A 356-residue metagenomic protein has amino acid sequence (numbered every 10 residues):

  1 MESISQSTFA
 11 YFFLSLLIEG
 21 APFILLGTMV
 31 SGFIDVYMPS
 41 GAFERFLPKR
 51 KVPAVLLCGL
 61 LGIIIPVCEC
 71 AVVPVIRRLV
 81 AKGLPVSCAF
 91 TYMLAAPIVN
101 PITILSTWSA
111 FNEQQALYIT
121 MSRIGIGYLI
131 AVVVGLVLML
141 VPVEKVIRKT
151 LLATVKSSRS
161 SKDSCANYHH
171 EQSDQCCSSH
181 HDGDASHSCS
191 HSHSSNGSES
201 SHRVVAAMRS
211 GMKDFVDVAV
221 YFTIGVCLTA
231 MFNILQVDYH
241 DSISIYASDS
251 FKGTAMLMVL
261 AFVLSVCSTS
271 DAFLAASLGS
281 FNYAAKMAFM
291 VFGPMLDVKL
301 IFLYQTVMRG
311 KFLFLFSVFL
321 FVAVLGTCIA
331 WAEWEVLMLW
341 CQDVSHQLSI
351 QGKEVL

Functional and structural regions predicted by a protein language model:
E2-P74, H202-F262, A272, L337-L348: Membrane-embedded alpha-helical segments and adjacent helix-loop junctions characteristic of multi-pass solute
P22, L26, P39, E69-V73 (+5 more regions): Alpha-helical transmembrane segments and their lipid-water interface positions in multi-pass membrane proteins
L25-L26, L56, F90, L117-G125 (+5 more regions): Hydrophobic alpha-helical transmembrane segments
S31, D35, I65, I126 (+5 more regions): Alpha-helical transmembrane segments of multipass membrane proteins
M38-P39, A110-E113, L138-P142, Q236-V237 (+2 more regions): Short helix-capping/hinge motifs at transmembrane helix termini and TM-loop junctions
P48-K49, A54, A116-G183, H187 (+1 more regions): Juxtamembrane and boundary regions of transmembrane helices in multi-pass small-molecule transporters and channels
I65-M121, I234-F312: Membrane-interfacial helix-loop connectors
S157-I234: Membrane-embedded hairpin module used as a gating/binding unit in multi-pass transport and secretion proteins
